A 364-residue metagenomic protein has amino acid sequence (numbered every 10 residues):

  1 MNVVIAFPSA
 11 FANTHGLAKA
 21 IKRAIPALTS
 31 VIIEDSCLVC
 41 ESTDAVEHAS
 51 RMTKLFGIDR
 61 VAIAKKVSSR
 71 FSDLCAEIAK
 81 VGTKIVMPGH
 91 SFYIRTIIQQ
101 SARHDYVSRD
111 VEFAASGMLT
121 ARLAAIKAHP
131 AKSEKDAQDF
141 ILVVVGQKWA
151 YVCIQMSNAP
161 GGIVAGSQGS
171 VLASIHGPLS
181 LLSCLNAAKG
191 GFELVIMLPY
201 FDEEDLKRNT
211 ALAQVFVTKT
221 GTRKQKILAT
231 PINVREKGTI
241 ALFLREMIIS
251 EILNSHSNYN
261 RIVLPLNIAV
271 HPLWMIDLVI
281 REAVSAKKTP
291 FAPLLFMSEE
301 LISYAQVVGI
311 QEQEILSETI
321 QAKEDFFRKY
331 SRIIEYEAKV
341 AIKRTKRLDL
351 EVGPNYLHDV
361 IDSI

Functional and structural regions predicted by a protein language model:
M1-T53, R122-K132, D136-I364: Nucleotide-activated chemistry modules centered on ATP-dependent adenylation/adenylyltransferase
A10-E112: Accessory substrate-recognition/RNA-binding modules or partner subunits associated with SAM-dependent
A76, F113, G117, L182 (+1 more regions): Short, contiguous clusters of charged residues that form electrostatic/catalytic patches at enzyme active sites, used
Q100-A131: Short, hydrophobic/π-rich interface segment
